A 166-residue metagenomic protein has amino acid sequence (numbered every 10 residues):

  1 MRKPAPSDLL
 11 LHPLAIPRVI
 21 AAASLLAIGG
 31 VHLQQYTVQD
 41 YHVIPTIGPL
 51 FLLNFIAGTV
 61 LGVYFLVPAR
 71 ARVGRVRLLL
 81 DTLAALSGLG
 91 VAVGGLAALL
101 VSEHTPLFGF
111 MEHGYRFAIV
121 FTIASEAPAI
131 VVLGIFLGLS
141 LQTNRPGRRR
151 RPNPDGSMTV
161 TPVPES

Functional and structural regions predicted by a protein language model:
R2-S166: Membrane-interface extramembranous regions
